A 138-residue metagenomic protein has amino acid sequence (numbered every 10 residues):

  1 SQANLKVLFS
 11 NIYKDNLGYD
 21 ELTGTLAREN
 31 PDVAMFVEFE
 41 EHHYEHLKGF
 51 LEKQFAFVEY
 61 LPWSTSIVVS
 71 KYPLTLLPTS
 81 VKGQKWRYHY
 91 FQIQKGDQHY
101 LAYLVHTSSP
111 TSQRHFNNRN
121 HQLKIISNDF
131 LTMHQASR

Functional and structural regions predicted by a protein language model:
S1-Q2: N-terminal membrane-anchoring alpha-helices
V7, Y13-A27, V33-R138: Soluble catalytic domains of enzymes that build or remodel membrane lipids, polysaccharides, and related
